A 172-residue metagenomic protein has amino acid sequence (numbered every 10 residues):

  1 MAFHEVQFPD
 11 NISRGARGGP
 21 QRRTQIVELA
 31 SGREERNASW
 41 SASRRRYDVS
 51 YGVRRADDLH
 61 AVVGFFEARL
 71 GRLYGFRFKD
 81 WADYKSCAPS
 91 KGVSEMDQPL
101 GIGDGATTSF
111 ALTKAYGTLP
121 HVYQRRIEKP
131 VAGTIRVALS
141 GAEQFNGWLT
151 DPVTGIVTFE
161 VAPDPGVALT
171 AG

Functional and structural regions predicted by a protein language model:
M1-Y74: Solvent-exposed edge beta-strands and adjacent loop segments that serve as assembly or binding interfaces
R36-N37, Q98-P99, F159-V161: Beta-strand-rich interaction surfaces with strong enrichment in secreted/lumenal proteins
R46, T107-S109, P152-T158: A generic structural signal for beta-strand entry/edge sites
D48-S50, A111, A168-T170: Beta-strand secondary-structure signal
V53, K114-G117, T158-P165: Secondary-structure transition/turn motif
D58-H60, H121, G166: Intrinsically disordered, low-complexity acidic/polar segments
V63-L149: Extended beta-strand solenoid/passenger and fiber regions
A132-G172: Surface-exposed interaction regions enriched in Ser/Thr/Asp/Glu that occur as long low-complexity tracts or repetitive
